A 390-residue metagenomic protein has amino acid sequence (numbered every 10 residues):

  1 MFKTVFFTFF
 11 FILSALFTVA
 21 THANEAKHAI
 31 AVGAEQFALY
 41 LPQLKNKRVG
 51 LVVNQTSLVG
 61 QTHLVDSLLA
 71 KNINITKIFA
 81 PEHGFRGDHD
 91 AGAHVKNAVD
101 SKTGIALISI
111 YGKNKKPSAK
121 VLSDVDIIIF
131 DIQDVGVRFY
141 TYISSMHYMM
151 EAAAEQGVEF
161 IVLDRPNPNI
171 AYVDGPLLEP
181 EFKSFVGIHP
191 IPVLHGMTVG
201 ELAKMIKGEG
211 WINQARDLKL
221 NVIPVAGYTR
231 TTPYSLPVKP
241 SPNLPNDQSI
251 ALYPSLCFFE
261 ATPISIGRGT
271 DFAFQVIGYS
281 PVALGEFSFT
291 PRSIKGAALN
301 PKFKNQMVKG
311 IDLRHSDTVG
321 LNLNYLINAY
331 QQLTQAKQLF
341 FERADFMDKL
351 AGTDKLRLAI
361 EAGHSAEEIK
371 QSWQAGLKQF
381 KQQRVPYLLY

Functional and structural regions predicted by a protein language model:
M1-K27: Bacterial Sec-dependent N-terminal signal peptides
T76-E82, L163: Short internal beta-strands
G87-G92, I161-K183: Glycine-rich, charge-decorated loop segments at or immediately adjacent to ligand/cofactor-binding or catalytic sites
K96-V125: Glycine-rich oxoanion-binding loops at beta->alpha junctions
D134-M146: Glycine/threonine-rich flexible loop motifs
K183-P254: Conserved anion/nucleotide-ligand pocket segment
A226-F303: Glycine-rich, aromatic-lined ligand/substrate-binding cores of catalytic and carbohydrate-binding domains
A273, I277-S372: Conserved functional hotspot residues or short segments at active or partner-binding sites across diverse domains
